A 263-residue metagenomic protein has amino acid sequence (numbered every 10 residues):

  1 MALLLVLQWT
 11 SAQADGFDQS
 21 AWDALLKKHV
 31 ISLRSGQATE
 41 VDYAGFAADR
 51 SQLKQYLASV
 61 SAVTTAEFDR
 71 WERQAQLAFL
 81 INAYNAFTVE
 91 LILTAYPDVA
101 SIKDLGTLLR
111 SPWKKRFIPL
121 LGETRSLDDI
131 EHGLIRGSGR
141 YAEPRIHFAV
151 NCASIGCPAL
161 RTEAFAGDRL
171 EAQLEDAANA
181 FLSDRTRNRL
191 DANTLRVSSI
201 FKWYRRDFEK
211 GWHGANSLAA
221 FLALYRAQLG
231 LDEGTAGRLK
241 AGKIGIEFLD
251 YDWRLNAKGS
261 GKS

Functional and structural regions predicted by a protein language model:
M1-Q8: Bacterial N-terminal signal peptides
T10-A14: Sec/Tat signal peptide C-region and signal peptidase I cleavage site
D15-S263: Interaction/scaffold regions that mediate signaling and macromolecular assembly across diverse proteins
